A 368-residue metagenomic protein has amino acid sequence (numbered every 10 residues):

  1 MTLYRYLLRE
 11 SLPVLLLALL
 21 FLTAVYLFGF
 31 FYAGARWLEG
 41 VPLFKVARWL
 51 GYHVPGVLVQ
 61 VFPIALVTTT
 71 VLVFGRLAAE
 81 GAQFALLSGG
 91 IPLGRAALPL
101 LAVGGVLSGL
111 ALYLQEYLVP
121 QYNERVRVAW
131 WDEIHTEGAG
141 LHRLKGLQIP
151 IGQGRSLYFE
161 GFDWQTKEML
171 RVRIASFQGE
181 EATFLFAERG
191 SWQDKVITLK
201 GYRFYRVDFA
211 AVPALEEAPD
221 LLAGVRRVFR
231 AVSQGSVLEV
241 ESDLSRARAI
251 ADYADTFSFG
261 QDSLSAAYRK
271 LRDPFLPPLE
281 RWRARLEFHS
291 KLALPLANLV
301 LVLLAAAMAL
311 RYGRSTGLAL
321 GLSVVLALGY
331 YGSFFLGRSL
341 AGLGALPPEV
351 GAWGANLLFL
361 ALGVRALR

Functional and structural regions predicted by a protein language model:
M1-G152, W164, E180, L244-R368: Transmembrane alpha-helices
A139-R143, L170-V172, L215: Short Pro/Gly-enriched beta-strand edge/turn motifs at strand-loop
L144-G146, F159-G161, V225: Intrinsically disordered, low-complexity boundary segments flanking structured domains
P150-D194, L199-D208: Structural signature for solvent-exposed beta-strand/loop edge elements and short helix-capping sites, enriched
Q193-L286: Mechanotransmission and gating elements of multispan inner-membrane complexes involved in transport and envelope
